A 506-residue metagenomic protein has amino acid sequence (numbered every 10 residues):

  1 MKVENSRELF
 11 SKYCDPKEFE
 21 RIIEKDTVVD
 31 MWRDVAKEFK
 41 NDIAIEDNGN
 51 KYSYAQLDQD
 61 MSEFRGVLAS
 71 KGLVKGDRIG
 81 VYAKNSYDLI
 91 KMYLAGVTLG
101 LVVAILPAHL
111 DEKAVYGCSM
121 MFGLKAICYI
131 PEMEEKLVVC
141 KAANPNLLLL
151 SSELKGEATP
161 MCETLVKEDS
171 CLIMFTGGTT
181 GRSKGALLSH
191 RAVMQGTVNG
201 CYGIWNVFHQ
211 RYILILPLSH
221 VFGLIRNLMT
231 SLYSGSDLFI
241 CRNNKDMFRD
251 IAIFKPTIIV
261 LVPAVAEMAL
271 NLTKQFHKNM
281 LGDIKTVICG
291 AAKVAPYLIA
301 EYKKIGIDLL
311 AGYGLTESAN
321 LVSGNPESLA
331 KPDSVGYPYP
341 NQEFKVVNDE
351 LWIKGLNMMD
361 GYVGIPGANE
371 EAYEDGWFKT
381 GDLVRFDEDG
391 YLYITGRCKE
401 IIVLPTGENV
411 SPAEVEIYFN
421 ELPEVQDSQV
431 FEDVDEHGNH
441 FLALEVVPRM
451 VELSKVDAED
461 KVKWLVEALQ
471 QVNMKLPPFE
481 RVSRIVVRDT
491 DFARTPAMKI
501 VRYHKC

Functional and structural regions predicted by a protein language model:
N50, G66-L110: Conserved AMP-binding/adenylate-forming
S53-A55, C171-T197: Conserved AMP-binding A3 loop
Y93, A108-V139, E157, M194-I213 (+1 more regions): Conserved ATP-dependent adenylate/AMP-binding module captured primarily in the ANL superfamily
E157-F175, R182, W205-R211: Conserved pre-ATP/AMP-binding loop-to-beta segment of ANL
M194-R211, L218-F276, M280-D283: Conserved AMP-binding/adenylation subdomain of ANL enzymes
T257-L261, A269-A330: Gly/Ser/Thr-rich phosphate-binding loop
P338-N341, K345, E350-P405, N409-P412: Conserved ATP-binding/catalytic segment of the ANL
G355, L383-P478: AMP-binding/adenylate-forming catalytic core of the ANL superfamily
